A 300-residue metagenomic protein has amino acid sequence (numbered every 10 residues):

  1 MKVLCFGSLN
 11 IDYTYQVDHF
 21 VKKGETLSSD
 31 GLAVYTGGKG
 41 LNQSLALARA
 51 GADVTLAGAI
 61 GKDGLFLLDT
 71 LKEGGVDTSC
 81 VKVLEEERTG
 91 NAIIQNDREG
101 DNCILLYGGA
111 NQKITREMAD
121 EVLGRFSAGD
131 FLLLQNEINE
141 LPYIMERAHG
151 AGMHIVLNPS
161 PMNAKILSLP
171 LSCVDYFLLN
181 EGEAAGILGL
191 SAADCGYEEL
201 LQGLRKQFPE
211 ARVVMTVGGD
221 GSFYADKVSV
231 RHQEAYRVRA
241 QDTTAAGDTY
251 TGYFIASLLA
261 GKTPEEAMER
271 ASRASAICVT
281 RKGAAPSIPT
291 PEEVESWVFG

Functional and structural regions predicted by a protein language model:
M1-K23: Positively charged, low-complexity intrinsically disordered leader regions
M1-L9, D69-V83, Q95-H232, F299: Ribokinase/PfkB-type carbohydrate-kinase core domain
V3, K23-N91, W297-V298: Substrate-binding N-lobe of the ribokinase-like
L9, K39, T249: Active-site metal-binding loops of divalent metal-dependent hydrolases
F20-S29, N180, R231-E234: Short glycine/proline- and charge-enriched loop/turn segments that cap or connect secondary-structure elements
L47, N180, G247: Short, conserved phosphate/pyrophosphate- and ester-handling motifs at nucleotide-, phospho-/glycolipid
L47, V54-L56, L71, I93 (+3 more regions): Hydrophobic packing within well-folded, soluble alpha/beta domains
A164, G196-G300: Conserved phosphate-binding/catalytic region of the ribokinase-like
